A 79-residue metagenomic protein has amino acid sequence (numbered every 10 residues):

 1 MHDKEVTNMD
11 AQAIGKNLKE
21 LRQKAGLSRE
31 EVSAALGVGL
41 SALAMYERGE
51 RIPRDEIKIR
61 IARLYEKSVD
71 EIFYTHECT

Functional and structural regions predicted by a protein language model:
M1-M9, R63, E71-T79: Short, charged recognition helix plus adjacent turn of helix-turn-helix-like nucleic-acid-binding domains
H2-K24: A short, Lys/Arg-rich alpha-helix, primarily the initiator
K16-A35, R60: Short basic helix-loop element that most often maps to the first helix and adjoining turn of HTH DNA-binding modules
A35, Y46, T75: Residues in the recognition helix of alpha-helical DNA-binding motifs
G37, E56-E71: DNA major-groove recognition helix of helix-turn-helix/homeodomain DNA-binding modules
V38-I52: Recognition helix of helix-turn-helix/homeodomain-like DNA-binding domains that insert into the DNA major groove
